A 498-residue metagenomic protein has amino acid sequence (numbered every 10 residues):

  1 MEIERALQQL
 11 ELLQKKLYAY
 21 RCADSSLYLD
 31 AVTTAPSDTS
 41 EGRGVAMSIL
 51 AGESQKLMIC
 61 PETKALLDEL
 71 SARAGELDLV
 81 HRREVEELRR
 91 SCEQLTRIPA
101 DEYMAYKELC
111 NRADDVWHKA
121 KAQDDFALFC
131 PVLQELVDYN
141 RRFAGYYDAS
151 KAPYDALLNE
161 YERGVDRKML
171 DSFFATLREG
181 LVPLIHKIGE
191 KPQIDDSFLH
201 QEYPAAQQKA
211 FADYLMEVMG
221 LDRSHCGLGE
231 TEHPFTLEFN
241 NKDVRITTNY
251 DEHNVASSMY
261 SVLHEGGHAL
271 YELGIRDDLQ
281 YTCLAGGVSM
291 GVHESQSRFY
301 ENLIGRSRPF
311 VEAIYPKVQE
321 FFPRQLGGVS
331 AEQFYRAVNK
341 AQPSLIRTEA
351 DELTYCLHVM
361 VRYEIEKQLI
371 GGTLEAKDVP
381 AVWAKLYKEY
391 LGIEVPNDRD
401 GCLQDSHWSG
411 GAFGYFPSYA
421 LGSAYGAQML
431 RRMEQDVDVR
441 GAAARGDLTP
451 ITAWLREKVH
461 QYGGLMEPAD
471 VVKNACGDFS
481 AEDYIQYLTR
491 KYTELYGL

Functional and structural regions predicted by a protein language model:
M1-R163, G464-E467, E482, T489-L498: A well-structured
E2-A6, C22-S25, D38, G42 (+3 more regions): C-terminal, non-catalytic "cap/extension" segments appended to globular domains
L10, D148, H264, S297 (+3 more regions): Divalent metal-coordination and catalytic microenvironments
L10, S257-R276, E294-R298: Active-site recognition of the HExxH zinc-binding catalytic motif
G42, E102-A105, V132, P204 (+12 more regions): Secondary-structure capping and boundary motifs in well-ordered enzyme cores
Y106-V255: Contiguous, non-catalytic segments that form substrate-binding/exosite surfaces or channel walls
K119-A127, G164, K187-D196, R276-C283 (+3 more regions): Inter-helical turn/loop segments and adjacent helix faces that build the functional surface of alpha-helical bundle
G286-G327: Post-HExxH zinc-binding segment in Zn-dependent metallohydrolases
